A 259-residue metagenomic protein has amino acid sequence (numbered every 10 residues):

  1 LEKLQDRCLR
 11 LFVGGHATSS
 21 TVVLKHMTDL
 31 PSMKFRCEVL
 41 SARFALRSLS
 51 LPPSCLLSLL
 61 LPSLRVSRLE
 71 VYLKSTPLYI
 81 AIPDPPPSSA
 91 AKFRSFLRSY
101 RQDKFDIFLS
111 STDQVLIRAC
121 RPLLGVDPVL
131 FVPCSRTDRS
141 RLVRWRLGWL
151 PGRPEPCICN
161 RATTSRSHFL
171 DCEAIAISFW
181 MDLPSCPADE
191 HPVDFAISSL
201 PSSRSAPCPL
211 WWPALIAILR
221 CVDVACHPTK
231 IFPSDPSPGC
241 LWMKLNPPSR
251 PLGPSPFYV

Functional and structural regions predicted by a protein language model:
L1, L30, F35, D189 (+1 more regions): Generic alpha-helix initiation/capping and coil-helix boundary signal
L1-G15, C172-L183: Nucleotidyl polymerases of mobile genetic elements and RNA viruses
R10-R144: Acidic catalytic cores of enzymes that act on phosphate-bearing nucleotides/polynucleotides
I107-S110, Q114-V259: Family-specific functional microsites
